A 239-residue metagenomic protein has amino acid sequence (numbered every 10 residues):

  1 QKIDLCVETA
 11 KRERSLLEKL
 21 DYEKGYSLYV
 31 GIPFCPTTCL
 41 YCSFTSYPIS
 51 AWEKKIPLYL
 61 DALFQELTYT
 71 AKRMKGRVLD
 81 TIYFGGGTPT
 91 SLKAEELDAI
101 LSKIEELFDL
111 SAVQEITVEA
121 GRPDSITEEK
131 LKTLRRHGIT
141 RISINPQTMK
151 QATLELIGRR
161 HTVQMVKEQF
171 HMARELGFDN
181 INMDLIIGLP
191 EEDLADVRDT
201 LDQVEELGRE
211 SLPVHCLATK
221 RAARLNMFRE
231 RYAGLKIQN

Functional and structural regions predicted by a protein language model:
Q1-L28: N-terminal [4Fe-4S]-dependent radical SAM core
L20-K24, P33, G76, L110: Short, flexible hinge/linker loops that cap or flank conserved catalytic cores
S27, F34-T37, W52, V163: Short linear sequence motifs
Y29-G31, G85-G86: Residues at the beta-strand->loop junction immediately N-terminal to the Walker
G31-S46: Local cysteine-cluster metal-coordination motifs and their immediate loop/turn environment, predominantly Fe-S cluster
S46-N239: Conserved non-cysteine loop/helix-boundary elements of the Radical SAM core domain that shape
